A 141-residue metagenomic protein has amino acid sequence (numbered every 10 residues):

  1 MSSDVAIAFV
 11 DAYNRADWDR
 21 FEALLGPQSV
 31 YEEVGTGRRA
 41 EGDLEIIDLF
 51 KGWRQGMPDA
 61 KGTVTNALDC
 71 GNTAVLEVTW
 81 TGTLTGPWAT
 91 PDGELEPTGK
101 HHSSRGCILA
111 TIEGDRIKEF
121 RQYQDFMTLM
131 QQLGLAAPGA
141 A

Functional and structural regions predicted by a protein language model:
M1-A141: C-terminal and inter-domain tail/linker signature
